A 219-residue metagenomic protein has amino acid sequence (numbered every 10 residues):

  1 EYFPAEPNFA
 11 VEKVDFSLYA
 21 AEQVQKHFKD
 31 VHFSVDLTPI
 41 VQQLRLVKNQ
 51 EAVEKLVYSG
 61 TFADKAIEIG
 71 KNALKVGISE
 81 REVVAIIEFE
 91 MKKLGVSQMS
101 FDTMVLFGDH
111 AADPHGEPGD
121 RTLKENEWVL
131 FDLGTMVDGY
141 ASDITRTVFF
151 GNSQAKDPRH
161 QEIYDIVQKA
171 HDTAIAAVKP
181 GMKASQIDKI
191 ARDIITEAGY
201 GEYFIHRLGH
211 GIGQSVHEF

Functional and structural regions predicted by a protein language model:
E1-F219: Active-site neighborhoods and metal-handling regions in enzymes and metal-associated proteins
